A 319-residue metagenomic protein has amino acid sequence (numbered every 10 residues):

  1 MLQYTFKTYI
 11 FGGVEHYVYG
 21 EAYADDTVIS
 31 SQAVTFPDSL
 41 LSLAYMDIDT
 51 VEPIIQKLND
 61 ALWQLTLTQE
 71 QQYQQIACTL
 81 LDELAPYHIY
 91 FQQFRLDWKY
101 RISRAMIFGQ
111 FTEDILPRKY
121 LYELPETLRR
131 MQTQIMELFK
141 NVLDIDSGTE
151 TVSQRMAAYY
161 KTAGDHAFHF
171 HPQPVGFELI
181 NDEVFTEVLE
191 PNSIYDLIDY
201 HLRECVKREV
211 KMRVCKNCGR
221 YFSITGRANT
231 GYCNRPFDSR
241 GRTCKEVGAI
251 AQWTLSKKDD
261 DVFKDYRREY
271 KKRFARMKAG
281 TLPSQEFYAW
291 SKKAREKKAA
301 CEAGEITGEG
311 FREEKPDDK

Functional and structural regions predicted by a protein language model:
M1-F222, T254, D260-M277, T281-Q285 (+2 more regions): Short helix-coil boundary/hinge micro-motifs
A24, G241, G248-Q252: N-terminal membrane-targeting/insertion segments
R227-V247: Cysteine-rich micro-motifs
